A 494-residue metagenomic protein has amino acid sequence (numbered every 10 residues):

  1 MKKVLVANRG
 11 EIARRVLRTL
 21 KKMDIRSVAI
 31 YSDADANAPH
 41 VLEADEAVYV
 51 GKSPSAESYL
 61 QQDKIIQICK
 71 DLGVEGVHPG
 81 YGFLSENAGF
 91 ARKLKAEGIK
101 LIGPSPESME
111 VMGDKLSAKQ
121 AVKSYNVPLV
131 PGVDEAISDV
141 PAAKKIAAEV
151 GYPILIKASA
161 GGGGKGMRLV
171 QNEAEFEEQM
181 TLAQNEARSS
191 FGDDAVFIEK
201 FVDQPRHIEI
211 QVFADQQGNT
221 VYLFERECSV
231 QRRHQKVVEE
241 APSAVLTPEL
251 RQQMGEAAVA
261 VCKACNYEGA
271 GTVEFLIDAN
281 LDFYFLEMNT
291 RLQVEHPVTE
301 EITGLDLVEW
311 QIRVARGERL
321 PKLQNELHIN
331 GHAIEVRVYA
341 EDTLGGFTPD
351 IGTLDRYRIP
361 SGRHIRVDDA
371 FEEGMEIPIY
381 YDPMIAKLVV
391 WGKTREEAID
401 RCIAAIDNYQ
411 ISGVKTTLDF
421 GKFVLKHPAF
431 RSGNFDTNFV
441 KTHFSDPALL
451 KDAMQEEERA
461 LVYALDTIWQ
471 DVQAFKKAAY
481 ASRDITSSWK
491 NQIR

Functional and structural regions predicted by a protein language model:
M1-V273, I277-N289, Q293: N-terminal beta-alpha lobe that positions the nucleotide/phosphoryl donor in ATP/NTP-coupled carboxylate activation
A258, P297-T299, T303-R494: Catalytic cores of soluble metabolic enzymes centered on carboxylation/carboxyl-transfer
